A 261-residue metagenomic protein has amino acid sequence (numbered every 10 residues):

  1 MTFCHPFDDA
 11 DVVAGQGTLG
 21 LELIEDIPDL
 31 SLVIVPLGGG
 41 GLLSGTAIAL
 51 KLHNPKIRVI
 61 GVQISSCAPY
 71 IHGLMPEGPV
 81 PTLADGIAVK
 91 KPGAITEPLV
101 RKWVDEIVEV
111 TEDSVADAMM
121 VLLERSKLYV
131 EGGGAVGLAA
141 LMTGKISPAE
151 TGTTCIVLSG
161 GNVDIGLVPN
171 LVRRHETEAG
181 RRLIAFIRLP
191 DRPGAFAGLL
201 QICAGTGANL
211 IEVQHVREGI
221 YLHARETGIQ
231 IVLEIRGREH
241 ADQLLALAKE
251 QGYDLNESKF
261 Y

Functional and structural regions predicted by a protein language model:
M1-F3, P79-P81, G180, H223-R225: Gly-rich Lys/Arg/Thr-decorated short loops/hinges at beta-loop-alpha junctions or inter-strand turns that position
F3-P6, V33-V35, G61-V62, V108-E112 (+2 more regions): General beta-strand structural signal in soluble alpha/beta enzymes
D8-D9, I64-S65, E112, H215-E218 (+1 more regions): Short, ordered loop/turn segments at secondary-structure junctions
D8-W103, M142-P190, L200: Glycine-rich phosphate/pyrophosphate-binding loop at beta-loop-alpha junctions
G93-G152: Active-site-adjacent helical/loop segments in soluble small-molecule enzymes
I165-Y261: A conserved regulatory-domain signal marking ACT and ACT-like small-molecule sensing domains and adjacent regulatory
